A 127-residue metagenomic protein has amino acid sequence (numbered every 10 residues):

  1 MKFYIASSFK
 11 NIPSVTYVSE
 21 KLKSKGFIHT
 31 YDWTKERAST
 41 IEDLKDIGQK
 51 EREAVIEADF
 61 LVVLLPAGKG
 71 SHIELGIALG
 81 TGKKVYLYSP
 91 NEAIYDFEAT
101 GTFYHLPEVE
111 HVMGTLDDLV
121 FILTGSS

Functional and structural regions predicted by a protein language model:
M1-S127: Conserved catalytic or regulatory cores that recognize and/or transform ribose-phosphate-containing ligands
